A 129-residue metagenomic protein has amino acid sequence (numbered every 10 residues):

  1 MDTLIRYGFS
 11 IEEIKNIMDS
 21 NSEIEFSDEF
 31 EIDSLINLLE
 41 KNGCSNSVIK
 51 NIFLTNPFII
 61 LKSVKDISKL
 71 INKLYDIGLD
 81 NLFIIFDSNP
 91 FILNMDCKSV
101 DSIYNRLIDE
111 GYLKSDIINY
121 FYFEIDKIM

Functional and structural regions predicted by a protein language model:
M1-M129: Long amphipathic alpha-helical repeat/alpha-solenoid cores
